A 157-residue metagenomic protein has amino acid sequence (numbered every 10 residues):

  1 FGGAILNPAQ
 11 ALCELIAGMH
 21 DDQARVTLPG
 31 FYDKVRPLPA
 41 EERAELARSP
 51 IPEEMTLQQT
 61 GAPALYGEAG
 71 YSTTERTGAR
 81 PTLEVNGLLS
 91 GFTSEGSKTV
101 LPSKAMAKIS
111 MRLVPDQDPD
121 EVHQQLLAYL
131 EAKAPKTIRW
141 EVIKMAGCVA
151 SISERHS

Functional and structural regions predicted by a protein language model:
F1-S157: Metal-dependent amide/peptide-bond hydrolase catalytic core, centered on the "pita-bread" metallohydrolase fold
